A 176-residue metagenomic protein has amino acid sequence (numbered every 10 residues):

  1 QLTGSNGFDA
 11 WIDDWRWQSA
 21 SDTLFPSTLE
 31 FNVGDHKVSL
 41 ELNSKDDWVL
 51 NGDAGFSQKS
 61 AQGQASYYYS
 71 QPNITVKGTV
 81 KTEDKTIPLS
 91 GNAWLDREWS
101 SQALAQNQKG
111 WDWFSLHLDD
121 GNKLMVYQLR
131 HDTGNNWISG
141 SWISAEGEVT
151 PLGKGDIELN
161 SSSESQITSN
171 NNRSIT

Functional and structural regions predicted by a protein language model:
Q1-T176: Structured soluble/peripheral alpha/beta segments that form catalytic or ligand/cofactor-binding pockets
